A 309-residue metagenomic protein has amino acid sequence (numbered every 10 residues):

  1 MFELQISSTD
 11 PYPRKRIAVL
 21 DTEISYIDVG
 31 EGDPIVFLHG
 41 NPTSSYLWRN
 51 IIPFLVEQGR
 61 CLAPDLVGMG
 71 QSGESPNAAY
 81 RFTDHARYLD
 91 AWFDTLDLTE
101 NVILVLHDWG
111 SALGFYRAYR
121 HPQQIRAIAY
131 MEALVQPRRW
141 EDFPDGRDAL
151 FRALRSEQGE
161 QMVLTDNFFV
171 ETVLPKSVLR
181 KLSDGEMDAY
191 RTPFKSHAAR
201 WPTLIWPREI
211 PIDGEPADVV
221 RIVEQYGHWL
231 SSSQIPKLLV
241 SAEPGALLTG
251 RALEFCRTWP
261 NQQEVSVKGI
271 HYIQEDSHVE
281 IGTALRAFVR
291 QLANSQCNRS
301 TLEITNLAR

Functional and structural regions predicted by a protein language model:
F2-K15, V19-Y26, P34, L62 (+4 more regions): Flexible "cap/lid" subdomain of the alpha/beta-hydrolase fold that forms the substrate-access gate
I27-Q71: Conserved HGGG/HGGXW glycine-rich cap/lid loop of the alpha/beta-hydrolase fold
R49, R191, G282-T283: A cross-family signal for key residues in well-ordered alpha-helices that form functional helical elements
N50-I51, R251-E254, E280: A short acidic, amphipathic alpha-helical/loop segment
F54, Q58, T95, R120 (+1 more regions): Active-site catalytic microenvironments for nucleophilic, acid-base chemistry
P260-R309: Catalytic active-site module of serine/aspartate enzymes centered on a nucleophile-bearing elbow/loop
